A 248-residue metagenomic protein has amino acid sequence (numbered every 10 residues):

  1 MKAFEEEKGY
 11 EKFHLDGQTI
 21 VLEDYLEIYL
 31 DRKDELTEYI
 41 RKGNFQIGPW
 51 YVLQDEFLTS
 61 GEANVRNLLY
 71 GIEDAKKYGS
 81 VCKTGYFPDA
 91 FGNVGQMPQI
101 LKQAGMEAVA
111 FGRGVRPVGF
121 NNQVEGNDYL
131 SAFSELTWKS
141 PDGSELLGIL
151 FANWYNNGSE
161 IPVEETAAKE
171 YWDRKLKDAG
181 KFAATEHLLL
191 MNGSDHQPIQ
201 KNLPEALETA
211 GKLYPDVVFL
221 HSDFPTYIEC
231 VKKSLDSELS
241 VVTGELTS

Functional and structural regions predicted by a protein language model:
M1-S248: Catalytic-domain carbohydrate-binding cleft regions of carbohydrate-active enzymes
